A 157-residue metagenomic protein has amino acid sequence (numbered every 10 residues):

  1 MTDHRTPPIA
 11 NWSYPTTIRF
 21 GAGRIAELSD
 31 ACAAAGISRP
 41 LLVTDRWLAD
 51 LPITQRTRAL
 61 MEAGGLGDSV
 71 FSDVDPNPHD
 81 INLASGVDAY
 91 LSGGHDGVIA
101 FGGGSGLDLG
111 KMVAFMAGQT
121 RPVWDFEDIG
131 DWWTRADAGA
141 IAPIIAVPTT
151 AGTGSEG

Functional and structural regions predicted by a protein language model:
M1-G97: ATP/NTP phosphate-donor binding region
I81-G157: Glycine/threonine-rich beta-strand-loop-alpha-helix active-site module that forms ligand/phosphate-binding
